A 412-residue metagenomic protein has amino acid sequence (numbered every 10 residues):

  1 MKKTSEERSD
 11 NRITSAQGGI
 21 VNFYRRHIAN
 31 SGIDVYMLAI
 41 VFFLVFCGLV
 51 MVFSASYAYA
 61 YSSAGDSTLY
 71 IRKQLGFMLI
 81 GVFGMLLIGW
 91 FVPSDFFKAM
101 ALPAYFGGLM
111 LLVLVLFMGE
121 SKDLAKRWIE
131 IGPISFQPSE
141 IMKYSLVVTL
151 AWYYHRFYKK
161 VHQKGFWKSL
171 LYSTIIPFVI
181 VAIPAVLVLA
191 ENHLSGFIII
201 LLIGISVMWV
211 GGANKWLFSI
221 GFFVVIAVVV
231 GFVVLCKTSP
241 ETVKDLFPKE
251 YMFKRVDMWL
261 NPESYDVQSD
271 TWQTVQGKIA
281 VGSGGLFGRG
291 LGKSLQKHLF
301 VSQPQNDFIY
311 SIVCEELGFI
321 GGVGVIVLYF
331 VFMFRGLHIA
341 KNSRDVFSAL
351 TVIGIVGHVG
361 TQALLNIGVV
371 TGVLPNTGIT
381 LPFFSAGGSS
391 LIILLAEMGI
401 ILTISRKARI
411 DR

Functional and structural regions predicted by a protein language model:
M1-R26, Q362-R412: A juxtamembrane structural motif centered on a specific transmembrane helix
R26-V41: N-terminal membrane topogenic signal
H27-S31, S169, S173-T174, H298-V301 (+1 more regions): Helix-boundary and loop/linker segments of multi-pass membrane transporters
F42, F46, A64-S269, S311-V369 (+1 more regions): Hydrophobic alpha-helical transmembrane segments of multi-pass inner membrane proteins, especially in bacterial systems
F42-Y57: Alpha-helical transmembrane segments of multi-pass membrane proteins
H193-I198, R289-S294, P304-N306, P375-T377 (+2 more regions): Transmembrane helix boundary and interhelical junction motifs in multipass membrane proteins
I279-I320: Long extracytoplasmic/lumenal interhelical loops at the membrane interface of multi-pass membrane proteins
